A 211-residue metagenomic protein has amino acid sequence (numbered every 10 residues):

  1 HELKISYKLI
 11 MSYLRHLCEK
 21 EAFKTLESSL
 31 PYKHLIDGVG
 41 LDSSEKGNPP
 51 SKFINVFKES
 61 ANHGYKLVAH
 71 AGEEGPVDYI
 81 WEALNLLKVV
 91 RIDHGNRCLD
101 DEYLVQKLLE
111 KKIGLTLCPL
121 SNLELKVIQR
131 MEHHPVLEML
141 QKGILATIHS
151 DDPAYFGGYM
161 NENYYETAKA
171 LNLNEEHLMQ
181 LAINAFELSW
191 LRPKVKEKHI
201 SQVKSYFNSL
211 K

Functional and structural regions predicted by a protein language model:
E2-K8, K20-G38, K46-K88, L99-I113 (+2 more regions): Histidine/acidic residue-rich metal-binding segments in metalloenzymes
I10-H16, D42-K46, G72-E74, G95-R97 (+2 more regions): Active-site beta-loop-alpha junctions enriched in small/polar residues
K24-L30, E166-N172, K204-L210: Short, electropositive alpha-helical surface patch
V39, H70, I92, L115 (+2 more regions): Divalent metal-coordination and catalytic microenvironments
P76-D78, T116, L123-K126, F156: Short acidic/glycine-rich loop or secondary-structure boundary segments that cap or lie
V127-I148, D152-N184, L188: H/E-rich (His + Asp/Glu) clusters that bind or coordinate divalent metals
N172-K211: Mid-to-C-terminal alpha-helical segments outside catalytic/metal-binding sites
